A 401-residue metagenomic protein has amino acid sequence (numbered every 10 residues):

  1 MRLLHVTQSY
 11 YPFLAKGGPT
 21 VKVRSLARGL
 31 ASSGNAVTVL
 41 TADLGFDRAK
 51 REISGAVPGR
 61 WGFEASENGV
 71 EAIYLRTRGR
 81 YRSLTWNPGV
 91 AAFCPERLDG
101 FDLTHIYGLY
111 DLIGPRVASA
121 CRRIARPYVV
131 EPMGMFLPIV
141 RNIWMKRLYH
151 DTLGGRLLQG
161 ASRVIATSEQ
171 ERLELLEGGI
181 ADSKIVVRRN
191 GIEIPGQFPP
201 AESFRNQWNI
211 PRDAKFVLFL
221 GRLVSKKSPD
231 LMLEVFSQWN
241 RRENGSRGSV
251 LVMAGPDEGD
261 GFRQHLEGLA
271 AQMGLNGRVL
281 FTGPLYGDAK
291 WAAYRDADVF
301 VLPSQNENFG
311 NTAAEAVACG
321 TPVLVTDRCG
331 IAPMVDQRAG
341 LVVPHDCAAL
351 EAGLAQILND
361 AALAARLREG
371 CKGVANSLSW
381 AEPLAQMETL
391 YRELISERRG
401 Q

Functional and structural regions predicted by a protein language model:
L4, P211-K227, L233-F236, V252: Conserved donor-binding/catalytic core segment of Leloir-type glycosyltransferases
D43, Q170, G191: Carbohydrate-associated surface elements
F46, I192, L220, G248-E267 (+1 more regions): Glycosyltransferase donor-sugar binding loop
I53-W61, Q197-I210, R241: A short helix/loop element that forms part of the nucleotide-sugar donor recognition site in Leloir-type
P127, L137-G160: Nucleotide-sugar donor phosphate/pyrophosphate-binding loop at the beta->alpha transition of glycosyltransferases
Q305: Aromatic "clamp/platform" in nucleotide-sugar-dependent glycosyltransferases that forms part of the donor/acceptor
P322-V325: Short hydrophobic beta-strand element within catalytic cores of glycosyltransferases and related nucleotide-activated
Q337, L341-A348, Q356-A362: Conserved acidic donor-binding segment of nucleotide-sugar-dependent glycosyltransferases
